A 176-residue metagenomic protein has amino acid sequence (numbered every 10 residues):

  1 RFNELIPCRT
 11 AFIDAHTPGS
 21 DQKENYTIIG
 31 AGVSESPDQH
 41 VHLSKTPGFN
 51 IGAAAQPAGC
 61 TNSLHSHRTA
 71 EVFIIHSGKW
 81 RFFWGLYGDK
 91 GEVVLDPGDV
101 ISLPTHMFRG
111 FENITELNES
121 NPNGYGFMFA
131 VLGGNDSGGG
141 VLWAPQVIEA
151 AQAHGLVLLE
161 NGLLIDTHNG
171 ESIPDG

Functional and structural regions predicted by a protein language model:
R1-G48, L158-G176: A short, N-terminal "cap"/entry segment at the start of jelly-roll beta-barrel domains of the cupin/DSBH fold
G32-Q39, N50-H67: Conserved short histidine dyad/triad with adjacent acidic residue
Q39-S44, N62-H67, W84, E92-V94 (+1 more regions): Short histidine-centered beta-strand/loop micro-motifs that create catalytic or ligand/metal-coordination sites
I51, T61, A70, K90 (+1 more regions): A structural connector/turn signal
A58, R68-R81, G85-L86: Glycine- and acidic-residue-biased ligand/ion/polar-headgroup-sensing regions
C60-S63, R81, G98-I101, T105-G110 (+1 more regions): Histidine-centered metal-chelating micro-motifs
I74, L86-H106: Short acidic-glycine-tyrosine-enriched beta hairpin
F108-G176: Double-stranded beta-helix
